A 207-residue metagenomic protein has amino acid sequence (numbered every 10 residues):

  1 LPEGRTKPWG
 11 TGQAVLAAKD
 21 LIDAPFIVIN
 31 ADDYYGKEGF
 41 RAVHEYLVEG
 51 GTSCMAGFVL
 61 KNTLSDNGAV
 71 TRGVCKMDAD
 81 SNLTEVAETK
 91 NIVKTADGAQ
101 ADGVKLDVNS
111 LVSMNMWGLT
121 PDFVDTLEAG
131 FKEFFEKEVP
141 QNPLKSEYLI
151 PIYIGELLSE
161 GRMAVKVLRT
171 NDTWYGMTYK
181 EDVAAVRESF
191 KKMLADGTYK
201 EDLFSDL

Functional and structural regions predicted by a protein language model:
L1-V28, F40: Conserved N-terminal catalytic core of the sugar/cofactor nucleotidyltransferase
A31-Y34: The conserved acidic donor/metal-binding loop of glycosyltransferases
G36-W117, P121: Conserved core of the sugar-phosphate nucleotidyltransferase
L111, K166-D172: Catalytic beta-strand/loop signature of glycosyltransferases that borders the donor
E128-M163: A C-terminal functional module that forms or caps the active site or interfaces directly with catalytic machinery
V183-L207: Long, low-complexity C-terminal extensions of enzymes
